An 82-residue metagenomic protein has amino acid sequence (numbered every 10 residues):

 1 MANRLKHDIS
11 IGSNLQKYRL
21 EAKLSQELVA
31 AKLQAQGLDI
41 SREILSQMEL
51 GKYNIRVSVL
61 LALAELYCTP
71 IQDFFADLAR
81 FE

Functional and structural regions predicted by a protein language model:
A2-L5, L28, E65, Q72-E82: Short, charged recognition helix plus adjacent turn of helix-turn-helix-like nucleic-acid-binding domains
S13-Q34: Short basic helix-loop element that most often maps to the first helix and adjoining turn of HTH DNA-binding modules
L15, Q26, R42, V57-L60: Helix-turn-helix DNA-binding elements, focusing on the entry/boundary residues of the two helices that contact DNA
L15, V29-A30, L45-M48, F74: Conserved hydrophobic/aromatic packing and binding residues within compact polymer-binding modules
L33-Y53: Recognition helix of helix-turn-helix/homeodomain-like DNA-binding domains that insert into the DNA major groove
K52, R56-D73: DNA major-groove recognition helix of helix-turn-helix/homeodomain DNA-binding modules
